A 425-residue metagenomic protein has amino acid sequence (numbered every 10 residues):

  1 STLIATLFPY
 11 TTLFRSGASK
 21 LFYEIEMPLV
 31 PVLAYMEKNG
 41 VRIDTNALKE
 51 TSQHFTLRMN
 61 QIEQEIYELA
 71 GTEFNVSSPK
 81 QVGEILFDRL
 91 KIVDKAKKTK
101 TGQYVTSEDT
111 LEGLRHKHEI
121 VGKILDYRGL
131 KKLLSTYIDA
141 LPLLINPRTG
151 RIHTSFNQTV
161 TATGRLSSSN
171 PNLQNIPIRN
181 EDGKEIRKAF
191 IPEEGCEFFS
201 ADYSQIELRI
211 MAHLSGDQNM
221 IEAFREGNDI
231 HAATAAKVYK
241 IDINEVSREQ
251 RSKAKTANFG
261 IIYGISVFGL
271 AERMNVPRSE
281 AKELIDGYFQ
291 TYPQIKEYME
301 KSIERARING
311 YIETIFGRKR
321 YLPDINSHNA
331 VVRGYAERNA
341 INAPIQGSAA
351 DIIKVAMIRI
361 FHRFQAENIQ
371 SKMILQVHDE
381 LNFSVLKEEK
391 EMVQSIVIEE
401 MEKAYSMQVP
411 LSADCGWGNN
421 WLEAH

Functional and structural regions predicted by a protein language model:
S1-L7: Short, exposed "boundary/linker" segments that immediately precede the start of a downstream structural module
A5, F74-S77, K372-V377: Short beta-strand
P9, Q158-D242: Function-dense linear segments that define catalytic or interfacial modules in macromolecule-processing proteins
P9-I178, E197, S204-E207, V267 (+4 more regions): Conserved "right-hand" nucleotidyltransferase catalytic core of DNA-directed polymerases
K38, N146-T149, H153-T154, Q158-T161 (+4 more regions): Conserved catalytic core of nucleic-acid polymerases
Q61-Q64, E68-G122, Q290-N342, S384 (+1 more regions): C-terminal polymerase-core module
S78, G164, D202, A235 (+6 more regions): Hydrophobic, well-ordered secondary-structure elements that form the walls of internal hydrophobic environments
K184, E194, I206, Q370-K372 (+1 more regions): Gly/His-enriched, cation/cofactor- and phosphate-binding structural elements
